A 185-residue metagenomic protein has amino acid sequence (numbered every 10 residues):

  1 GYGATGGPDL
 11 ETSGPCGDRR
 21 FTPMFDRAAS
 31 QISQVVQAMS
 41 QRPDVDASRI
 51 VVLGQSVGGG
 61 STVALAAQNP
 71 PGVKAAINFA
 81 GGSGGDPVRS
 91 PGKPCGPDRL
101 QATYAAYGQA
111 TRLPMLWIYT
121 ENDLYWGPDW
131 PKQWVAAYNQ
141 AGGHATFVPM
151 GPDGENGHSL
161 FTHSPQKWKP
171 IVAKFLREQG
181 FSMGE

Functional and structural regions predicted by a protein language model:
G1-T5, S56-G59, G82-G85, E121-Y125 (+1 more regions): Solvent-exposed loop/turn segments at secondary-structure junctions within structured extracellular/periplasmic domains
Y2-C16: Glycine-rich "HGGG/HGxG" loop immediately N-terminal to the catalytic nucleophile of the alpha/beta-hydrolase
G14-P43: Alpha/beta-hydrolase active-site loop
D44-S56: Alpha/beta-hydrolase fold nucleophile elbow
A47, V73-K74: Core-facing hydrophobic residues within beta-strands of well-ordered domains
G59-P70: Short glycine-enriched nucleophile-adjacent loop and the immediately C-terminal alpha-helix near the catalytic center
A75, G81-T146: The feature captures the conserved acid-bearing segment of alpha/beta-hydrolase catalytic domains
N139-E185: C-terminal catalytic histidine-bearing segment of alpha/beta-hydrolase fold enzymes
